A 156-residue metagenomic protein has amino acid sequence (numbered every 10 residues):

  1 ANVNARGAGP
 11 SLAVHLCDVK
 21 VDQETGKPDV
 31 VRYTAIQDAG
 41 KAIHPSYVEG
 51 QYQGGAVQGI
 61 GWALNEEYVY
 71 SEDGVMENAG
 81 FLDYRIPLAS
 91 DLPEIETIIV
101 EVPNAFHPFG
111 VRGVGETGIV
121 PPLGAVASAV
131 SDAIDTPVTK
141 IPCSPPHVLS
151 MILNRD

Functional and structural regions predicted by a protein language model:
A1-D156: Cofactor-binding beta-sheet edge motifs in enzyme active sites
